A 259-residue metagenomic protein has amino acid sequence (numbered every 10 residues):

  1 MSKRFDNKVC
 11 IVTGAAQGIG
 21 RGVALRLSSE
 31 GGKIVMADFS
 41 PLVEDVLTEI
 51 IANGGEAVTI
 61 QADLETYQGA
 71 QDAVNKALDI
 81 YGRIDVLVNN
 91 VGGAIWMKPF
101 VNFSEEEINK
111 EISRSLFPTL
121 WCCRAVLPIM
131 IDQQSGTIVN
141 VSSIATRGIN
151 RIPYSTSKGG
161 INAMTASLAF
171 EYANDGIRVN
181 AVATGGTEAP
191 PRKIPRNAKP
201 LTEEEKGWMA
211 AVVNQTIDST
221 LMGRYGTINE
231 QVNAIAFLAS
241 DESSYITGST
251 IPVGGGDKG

Functional and structural regions predicted by a protein language model:
S2, A94-M97, R224, I235-A236 (+1 more regions): Short C-terminal tail/terminal secondary-structure segment of NAD(P)H-dependent dehydrogenase/reductase domains
K3-V35: Canonical Rossmann dinucleotide-binding motif of NAD(H)/NADP(H)-dependent dehydrogenases/reductases, specifically
Q61-A73, E105, N229-E230: The beta1-alpha1 cofactor-binding region of Rossmann-like NAD(H)/NADP(H)-dependent oxidoreductases
K98-F100, S104-I112, T202, T216: Substrate-binding pocket helix/loop in short-chain dehydrogenase/reductase
C123, S157, T165: Active-site helix of classical SDR
P128, F170-N174, S244: Alpha-helical segment proximal to the catalytic Tyr-Lys
N174, G186-S219: A glycine/serine/threonine-rich, flexible loop-to-helix segment that serves as the NAD(P) cofactor-binding "lid"
